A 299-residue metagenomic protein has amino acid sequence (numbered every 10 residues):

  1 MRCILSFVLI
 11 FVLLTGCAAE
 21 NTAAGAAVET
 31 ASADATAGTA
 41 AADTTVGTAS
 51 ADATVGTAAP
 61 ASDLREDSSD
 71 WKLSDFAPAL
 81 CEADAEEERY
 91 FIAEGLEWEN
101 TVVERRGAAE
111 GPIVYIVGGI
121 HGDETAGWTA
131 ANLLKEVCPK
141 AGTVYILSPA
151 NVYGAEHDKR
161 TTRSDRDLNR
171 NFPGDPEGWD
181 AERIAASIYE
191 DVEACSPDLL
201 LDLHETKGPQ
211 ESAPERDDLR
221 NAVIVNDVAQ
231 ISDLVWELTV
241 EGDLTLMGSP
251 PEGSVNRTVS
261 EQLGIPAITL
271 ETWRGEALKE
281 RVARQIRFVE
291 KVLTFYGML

Functional and structural regions predicted by a protein language model:
M1-F7: Positively charged n-region of N-terminal signal peptides that target proteins for export
L5, A31, A49, A61 (+1 more regions): Intrinsically disordered, low-complexity segments enriched in Ser/Pro/Gly/Ala and basic residues
L9-L13: Hydrophobic core
A18-E20: Bacterial signal peptide processing site
A26-A58: Long, intrinsically disordered low-complexity tandem-repeat segments
V55-L299: Structured catalytic-domain cores with a bias toward divalent-metal coordination
